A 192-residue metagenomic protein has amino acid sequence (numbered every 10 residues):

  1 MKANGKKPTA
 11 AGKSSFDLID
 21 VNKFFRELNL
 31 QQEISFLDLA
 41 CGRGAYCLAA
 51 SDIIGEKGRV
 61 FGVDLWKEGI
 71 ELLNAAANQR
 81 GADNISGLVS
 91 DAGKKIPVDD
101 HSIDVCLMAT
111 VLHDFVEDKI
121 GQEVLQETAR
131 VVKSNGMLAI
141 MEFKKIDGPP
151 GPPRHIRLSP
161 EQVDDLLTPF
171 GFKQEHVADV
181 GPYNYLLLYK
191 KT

Functional and structural regions predicted by a protein language model:
M1-I19: Class I SAM-dependent methyltransferase Rossmann-like catalytic core, especially the SAM/SAH-binding loop
S15-I34, A49: Conserved alpha-helix/loop element of class I SAM-dependent methyltransferases that forms part of the SAM/SAH-binding
Q31, G93-C106: A short acidic, Gly/Pro-enriched loop at the edge of an enzyme's catalytic core that lines a small-molecule cofactor
L37, G42-K94: Class I SAM-dependent methyltransferase SAM/SAH-binding core
Q122-S134: A short glycine-rich, Lys/Arg-flanked "PGG" loop and its adjoining helix->strand segment in the class I
N135-E142: Conserved beta-strand signature within the Rossmann-like core of class I S-adenosyl-L-methionine
P150-F170, Q174: Conserved Class I S-adenosyl-L-methionine
H176-T192: Core SAM-dependent methyltransferase catalytic element
